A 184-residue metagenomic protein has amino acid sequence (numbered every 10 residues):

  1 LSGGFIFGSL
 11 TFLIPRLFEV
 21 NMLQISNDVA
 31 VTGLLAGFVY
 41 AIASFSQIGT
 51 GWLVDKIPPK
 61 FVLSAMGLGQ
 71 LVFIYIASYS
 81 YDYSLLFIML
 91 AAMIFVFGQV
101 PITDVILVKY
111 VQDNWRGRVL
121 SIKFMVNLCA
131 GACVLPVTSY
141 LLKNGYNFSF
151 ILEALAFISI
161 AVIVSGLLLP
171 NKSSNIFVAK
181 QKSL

Functional and structural regions predicted by a protein language model:
L1-S46: Extracytoplasmic gate region of multi-pass secondary transporters
F12, R16, D104-Y110: Intracellular helix-loop hinge segments at the cytoplasmic ends of transmembrane helices in 12-TM rocker-switch-type
V31-A43, Q70, A92, N127 (+1 more regions): Transmembrane alpha-helical segments of major facilitator superfamily
S46-P58, L142-K143: Helix-to-loop junctions at the C-terminal end of transmembrane segments in multipass secondary transporters
V54-I106: C-terminal transmembrane helical hairpin of 12-TM major facilitator-type secondary transporters
S78, F148, E153-L184: Multi-pass alpha-helical transporter architecture, strongest for 12-TM Major Facilitator/SLC carriers used
Y110-Y146: A late C-terminal transmembrane helix in Major Facilitator Superfamily
